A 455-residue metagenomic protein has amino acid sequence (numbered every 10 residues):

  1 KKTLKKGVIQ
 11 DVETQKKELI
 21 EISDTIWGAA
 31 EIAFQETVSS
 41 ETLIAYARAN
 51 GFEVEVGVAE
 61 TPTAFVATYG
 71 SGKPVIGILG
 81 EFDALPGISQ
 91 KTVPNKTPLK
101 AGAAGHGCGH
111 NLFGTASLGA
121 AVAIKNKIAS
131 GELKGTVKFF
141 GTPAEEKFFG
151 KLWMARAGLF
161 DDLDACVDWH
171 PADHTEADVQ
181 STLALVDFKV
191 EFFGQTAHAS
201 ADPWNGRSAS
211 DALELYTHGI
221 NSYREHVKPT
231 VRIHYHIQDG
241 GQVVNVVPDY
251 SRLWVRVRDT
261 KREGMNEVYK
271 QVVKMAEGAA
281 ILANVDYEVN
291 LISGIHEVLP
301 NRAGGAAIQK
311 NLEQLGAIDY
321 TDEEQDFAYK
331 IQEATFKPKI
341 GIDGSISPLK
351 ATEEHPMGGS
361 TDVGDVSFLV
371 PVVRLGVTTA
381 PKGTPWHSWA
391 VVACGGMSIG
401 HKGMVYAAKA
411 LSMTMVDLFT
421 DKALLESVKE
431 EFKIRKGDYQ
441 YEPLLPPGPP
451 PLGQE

Functional and structural regions predicted by a protein language model:
K2-H106, T115-G135: Acidic/His- and Gly-rich active-site-bordering loop/insert found across diverse amide/peptide-bond hydrolases
E13-K17, A33-V38, N111, T115 (+3 more regions): Soluble non-cytosolic domains of exported or imported proteins
I26, A67, I78, H110 (+9 more regions): Divalent metal-coordination and catalytic microenvironments
E55-G57, E145, D178-T182, E353-G358: Short Gly/Pro-enriched turn/cap motifs at secondary-structure boundaries
L79, F193, R374-T378: Non-cysteine beta-strand/loop elements that form the S-adenosyl-L-methionine
L85, K96-G105, N111-L112, I128-P248 (+1 more regions): Histidine/acidic-residue-rich, glycine-tolerant segments that coordinate divalent metal ions
T92-G107, F193-A197, S347-K350, S388-M397: Glycine/charged-rich beta-loop-alpha catalytic/anionic-binding loops adjacent to active sites
D211-E455: Metal-dependent amide/peptide-bond hydrolase catalytic core, centered on the "pita-bread" metallohydrolase fold
